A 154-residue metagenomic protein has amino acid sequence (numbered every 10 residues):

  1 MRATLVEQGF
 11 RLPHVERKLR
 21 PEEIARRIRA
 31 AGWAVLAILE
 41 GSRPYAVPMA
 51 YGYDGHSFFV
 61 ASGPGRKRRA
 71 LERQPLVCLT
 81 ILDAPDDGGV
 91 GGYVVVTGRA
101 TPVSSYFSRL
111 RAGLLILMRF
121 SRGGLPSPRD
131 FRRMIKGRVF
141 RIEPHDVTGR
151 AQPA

Functional and structural regions predicted by a protein language model:
M1-V15, L19, G88-A154: Charged, gly/pro-rich active-site loop segments
V6-I38: Short, conserved active-site entrance elements at the starts or edges of catalytic domains
A31-G63, L79-T80: Short beta-strand segments
L39, L82-P85, R129-F131: Short, solvent-exposed loop/turn elements at beta->coil junctions and helix N-caps that rim active or binding pockets
G63, Q74-L82, G92-T101: Active-site-adjacent structural patch at catalytic or cofactor/ligand-binding sites
R66-R69, D86: Short, surface-exposed beta-strand-loop junctions and turns on beta-sheet-rich folds
